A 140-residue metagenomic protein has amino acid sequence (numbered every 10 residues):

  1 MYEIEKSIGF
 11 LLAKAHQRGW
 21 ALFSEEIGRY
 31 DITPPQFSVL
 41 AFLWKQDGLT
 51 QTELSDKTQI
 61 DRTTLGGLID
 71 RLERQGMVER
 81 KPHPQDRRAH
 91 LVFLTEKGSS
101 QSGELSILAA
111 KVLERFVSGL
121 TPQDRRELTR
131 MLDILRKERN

Functional and structural regions predicted by a protein language model:
M1-Y30: N-terminal leader segment of winged-helix/HTH proteins
L11, R18, S38-A41, S100 (+1 more regions): Pre-recognition alpha-helix immediately N-terminal to the DNA-recognition helix within helix-turn-helix or winged-helix
A13-H16, A41-K45, S106, D133: Short, locally clustered residues in the helix-turn-helix/winged-helix DNA-binding domain
W20, T52, D70-D133: Charged, amphipathic alpha-helical coiled-coil/dimerization segments
P35-F37, T63: Key DNA-contact positions within bacterial/archaeal DNA-binding proteins
Q46-T50: Short capping segments at the starts of secondary-structure elements
S55: The alpha-helix within a helix-turn-helix
